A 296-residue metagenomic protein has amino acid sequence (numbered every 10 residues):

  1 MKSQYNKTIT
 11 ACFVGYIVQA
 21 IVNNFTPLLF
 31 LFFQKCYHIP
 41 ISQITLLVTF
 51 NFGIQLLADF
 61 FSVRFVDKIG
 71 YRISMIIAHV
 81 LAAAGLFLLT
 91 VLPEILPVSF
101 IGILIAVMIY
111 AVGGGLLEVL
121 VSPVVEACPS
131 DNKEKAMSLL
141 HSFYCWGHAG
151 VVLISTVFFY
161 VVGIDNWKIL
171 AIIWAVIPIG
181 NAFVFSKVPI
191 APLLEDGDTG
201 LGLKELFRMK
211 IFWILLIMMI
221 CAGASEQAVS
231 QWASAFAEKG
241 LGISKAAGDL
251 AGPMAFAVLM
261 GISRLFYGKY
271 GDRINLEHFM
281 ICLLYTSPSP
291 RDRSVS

Functional and structural regions predicted by a protein language model:
T26-P27, I211-P253: Extracytoplasmic gate region of multi-pass secondary transporters
T49-S62, M254, V258-F266: Central cavity-lining transmembrane alpha-helices of secondary-active solute carriers, predominantly the Major
D59-G70, L265-N275: Helix-to-loop junctions at the C-terminal end of transmembrane segments in multipass secondary transporters
L81-L96, S287: C-terminal ends and interior cores of transmembrane alpha-helices in multi-pass membrane transporters/permeases
Y110-S142: Cytoplasmic helix-loop-helix junction between adjacent transmembrane helices in 12-TM secondary transporters
Y144-K187: Helix-loop-helix hairpin linking two adjacent transmembrane segments in secondary transporters
Y285-D292: Conserved small/polar residues in nucleotide/adenosyl-binding loops
